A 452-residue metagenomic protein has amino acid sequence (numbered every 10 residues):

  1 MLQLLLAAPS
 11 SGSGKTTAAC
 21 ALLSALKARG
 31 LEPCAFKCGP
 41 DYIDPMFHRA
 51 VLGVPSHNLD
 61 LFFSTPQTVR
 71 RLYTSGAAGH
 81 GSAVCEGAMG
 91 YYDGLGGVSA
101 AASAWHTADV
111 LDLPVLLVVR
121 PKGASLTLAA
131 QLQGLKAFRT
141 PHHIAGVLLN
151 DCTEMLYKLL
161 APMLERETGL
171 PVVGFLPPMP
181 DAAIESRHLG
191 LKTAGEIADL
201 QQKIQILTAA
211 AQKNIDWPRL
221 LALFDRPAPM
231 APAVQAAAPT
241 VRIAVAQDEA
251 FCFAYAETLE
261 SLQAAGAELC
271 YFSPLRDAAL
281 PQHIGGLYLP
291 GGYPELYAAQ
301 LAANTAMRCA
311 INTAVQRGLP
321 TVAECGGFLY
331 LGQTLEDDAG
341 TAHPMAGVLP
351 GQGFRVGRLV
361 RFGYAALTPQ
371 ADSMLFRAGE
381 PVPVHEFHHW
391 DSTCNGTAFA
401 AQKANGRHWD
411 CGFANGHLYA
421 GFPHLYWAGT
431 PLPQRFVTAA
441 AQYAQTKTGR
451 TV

Functional and structural regions predicted by a protein language model:
M1-L2, A236-R242: A short, charged/proline- and glycine-enriched loop that marks the coil->beta-strand transition at the N-terminal
L2-L111, V119-H143, D151-K158: ATP-dependent carboxylate-amine ligase catalytic core
L5, V84-E86, L116, L148 (+2 more regions): Structural motif
K37-C38, V172-P180, E268-R276: Beta-strand->loop->alpha-helix junctions that form or flank phosphate-binding loops in nucleotide-handling enzymes
A108, A237-P239, F251-S261, E268-C270 (+2 more regions): C-terminal and late-domain segments of enzyme folds
S125-Q235: Internal gly/pro-rich beta-alpha loop/helix module that stabilizes soluble enzyme cofactors or their anionic handles
T240-Q316: Phosphate-binding active sites in nucleotide-utilizing proteins
P294-A371: Cysteine-nucleophile active-site neighborhood
